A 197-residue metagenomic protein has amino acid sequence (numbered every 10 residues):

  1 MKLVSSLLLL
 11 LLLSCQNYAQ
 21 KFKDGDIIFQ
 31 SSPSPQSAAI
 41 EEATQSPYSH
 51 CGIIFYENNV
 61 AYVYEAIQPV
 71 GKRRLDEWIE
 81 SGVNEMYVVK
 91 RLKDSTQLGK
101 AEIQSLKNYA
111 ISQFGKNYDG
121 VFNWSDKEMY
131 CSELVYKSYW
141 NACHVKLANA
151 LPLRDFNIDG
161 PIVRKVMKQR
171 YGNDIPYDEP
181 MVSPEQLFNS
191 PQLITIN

Functional and structural regions predicted by a protein language model:
L3-L13: Sec-dependent N-terminal signal peptides
C15-N197: Cysteine-nucleophile amide-bond enzymes
